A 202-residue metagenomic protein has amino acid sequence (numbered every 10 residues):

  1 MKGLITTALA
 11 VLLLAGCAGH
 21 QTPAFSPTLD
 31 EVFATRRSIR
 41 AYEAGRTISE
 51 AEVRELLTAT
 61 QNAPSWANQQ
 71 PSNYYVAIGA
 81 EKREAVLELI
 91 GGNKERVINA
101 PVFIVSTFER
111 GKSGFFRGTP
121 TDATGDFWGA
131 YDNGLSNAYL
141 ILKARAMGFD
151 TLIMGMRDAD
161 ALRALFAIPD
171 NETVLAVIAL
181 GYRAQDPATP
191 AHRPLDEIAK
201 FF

Functional and structural regions predicted by a protein language model:
M1-L4: Positively charged n-region of N-terminal signal peptides that target proteins for export
T6-A15: Bacterial N-terminal signal peptides
C17-F202: Acidic, surface-exposed loops and disordered segments
